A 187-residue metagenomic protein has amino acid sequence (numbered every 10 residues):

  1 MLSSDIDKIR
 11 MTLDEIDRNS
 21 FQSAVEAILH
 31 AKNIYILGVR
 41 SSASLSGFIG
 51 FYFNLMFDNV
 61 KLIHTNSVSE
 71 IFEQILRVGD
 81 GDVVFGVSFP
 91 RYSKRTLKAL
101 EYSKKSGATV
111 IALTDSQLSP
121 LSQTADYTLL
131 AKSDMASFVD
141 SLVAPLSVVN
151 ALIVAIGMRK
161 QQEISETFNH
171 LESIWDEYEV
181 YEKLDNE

Functional and structural regions predicted by a protein language model:
M1, T12, A155, T167 (+1 more regions): Residues that form generic nucleotide/phosphate-binding pockets
M1-N19: HTH-adjacent hinge/linker in prokaryotic transcriptional regulators
S4, N19, S23, S44 (+2 more regions): Conserved active-site and cofactor/substrate-binding residues in soluble primary-metabolism enzymes
I16-N19, Y35, W175-Y178, E182: Short secondary-structure junctions and interdomain/linker hinges
H30-V39, A43-S147, A151-Q161: Glycine-rich phosphate-binding loops that contact phosphosugars or nucleotide phosphates
Q162-E187: A short, charged, Gly/Pro-tolerant segment at domain boundaries
